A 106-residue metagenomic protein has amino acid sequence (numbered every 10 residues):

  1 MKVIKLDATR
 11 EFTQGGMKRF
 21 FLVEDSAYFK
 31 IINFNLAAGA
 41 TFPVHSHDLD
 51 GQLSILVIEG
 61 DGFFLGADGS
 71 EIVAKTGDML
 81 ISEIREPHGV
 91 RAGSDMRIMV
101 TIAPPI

Functional and structural regions predicted by a protein language model:
M1-K30, P43: A short, N-terminal "cap"/entry segment at the start of jelly-roll beta-barrel domains of the cupin/DSBH fold
V23-E24, P43-D48, G66, R91-A92: Short histidine-centered beta-strand/loop micro-motifs that create catalytic or ligand/metal-coordination sites
I32-L49: Conserved short histidine dyad/triad with adjacent acidic residue
T41-P43, L80, I84-G89: Histidine-centered metal-chelating micro-motifs
D50-F63: Glycine- and acidic-residue-biased ligand/ion/polar-headgroup-sensing regions
I58-E59, K75-T76, S94: A cytosolic small-molecule/anion-sensing beta-strand core signal
D68-R85: Short acidic-glycine-tyrosine-enriched beta hairpin
I84-I106: Ligand-binding loop in jelly-roll beta-barrel domains
